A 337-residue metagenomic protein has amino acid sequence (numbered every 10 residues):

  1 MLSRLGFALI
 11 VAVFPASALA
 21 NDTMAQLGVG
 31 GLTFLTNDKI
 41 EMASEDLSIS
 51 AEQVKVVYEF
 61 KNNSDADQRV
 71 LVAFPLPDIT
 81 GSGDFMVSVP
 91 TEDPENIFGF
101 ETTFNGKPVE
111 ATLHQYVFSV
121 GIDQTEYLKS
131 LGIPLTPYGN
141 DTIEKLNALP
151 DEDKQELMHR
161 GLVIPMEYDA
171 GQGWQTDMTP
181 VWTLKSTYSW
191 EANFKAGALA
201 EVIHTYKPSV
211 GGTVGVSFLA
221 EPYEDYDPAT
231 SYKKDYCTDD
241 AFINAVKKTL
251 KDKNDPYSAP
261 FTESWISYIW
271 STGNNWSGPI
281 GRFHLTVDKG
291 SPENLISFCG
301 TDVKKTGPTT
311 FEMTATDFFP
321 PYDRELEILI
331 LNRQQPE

Functional and structural regions predicted by a protein language model:
M1-F7: Bacterial N-terminal signal peptides that target proteins for export
V13-P15: N-terminal signal peptide c-region/cleavage motif recognized by signal peptidases
L19-E337: Lumenal/extracellular ectodomains and adaptor appendage modules of the eukaryotic vesicle/secretory system
